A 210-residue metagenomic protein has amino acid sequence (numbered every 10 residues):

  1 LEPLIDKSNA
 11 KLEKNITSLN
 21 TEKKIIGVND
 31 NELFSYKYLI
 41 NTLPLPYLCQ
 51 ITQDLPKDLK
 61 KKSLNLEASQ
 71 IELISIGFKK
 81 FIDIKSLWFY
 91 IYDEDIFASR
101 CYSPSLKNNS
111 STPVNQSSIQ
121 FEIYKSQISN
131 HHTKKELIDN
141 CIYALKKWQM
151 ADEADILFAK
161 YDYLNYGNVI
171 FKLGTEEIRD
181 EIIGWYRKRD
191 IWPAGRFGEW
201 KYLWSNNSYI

Functional and structural regions predicted by a protein language model:
L1-I5, K11, N130-K135: Short beta-strand to alpha-helix junction loop
D6-N20: A conserved beta-strand/loop element that lines the FAD pocket in flavoprotein oxidoreductases
S8, Y36-K37, R189: Short, well-ordered alpha-helix to beta-strand connector turns
N9-E13, L157-K160, W192: General small-molecule cofactor/ligand-binding pocket signal
T17-Q149, I183-W185: Mid-domain catalytic core of redox enzymes that form a hydrophobic substrate pocket/lid adjacent to a catalytic redox
T42-L48, N130, D190-I210: Conserved mid-domain beta->alpha element of the FAD-binding
I71, Q149-L164: A short coil-to-beta-strand element that immediately follows conserved catalytic motifs
N108-P113, L164-W200: FAD-binding beta-loop-beta segment adjacent to the flavin cofactor pocket
